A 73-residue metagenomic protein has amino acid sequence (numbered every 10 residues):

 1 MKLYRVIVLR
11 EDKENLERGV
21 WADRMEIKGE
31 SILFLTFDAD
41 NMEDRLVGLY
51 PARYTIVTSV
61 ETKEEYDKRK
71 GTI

Functional and structural regions predicted by a protein language model:
M1-L3, E26-I27: Short, surface-exposed loop and linker segments with low hydrophobicity and enrichment for Pro/Ser/Thr
K2-K13: A short beta-strand micro-motif
V8-R10, T36, S59: Residue-level signal for short segments within beta-strands and strand-turn junctions of well-structured beta-sheet
K13-E14, D44: Residue-level signal for glycine
W21-I27, P51-I56: A short, sequence-level motif marking secondary-structure junctions
A22-L46: Acidic, low-complexity, intrinsically disordered interaction modules
A39-I73: Short, mixed-charge low-complexity intrinsically disordered segments
